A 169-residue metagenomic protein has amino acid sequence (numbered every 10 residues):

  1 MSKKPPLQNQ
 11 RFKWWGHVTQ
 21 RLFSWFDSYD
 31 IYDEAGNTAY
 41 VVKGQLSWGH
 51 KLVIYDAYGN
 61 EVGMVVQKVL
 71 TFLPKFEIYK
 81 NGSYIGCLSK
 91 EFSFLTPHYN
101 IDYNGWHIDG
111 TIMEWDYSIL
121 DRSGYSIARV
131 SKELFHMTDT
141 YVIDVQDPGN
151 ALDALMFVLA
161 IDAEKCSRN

Functional and structural regions predicted by a protein language model:
M1-N169: Intrinsically disordered, low-complexity proline/glycine-rich segments
